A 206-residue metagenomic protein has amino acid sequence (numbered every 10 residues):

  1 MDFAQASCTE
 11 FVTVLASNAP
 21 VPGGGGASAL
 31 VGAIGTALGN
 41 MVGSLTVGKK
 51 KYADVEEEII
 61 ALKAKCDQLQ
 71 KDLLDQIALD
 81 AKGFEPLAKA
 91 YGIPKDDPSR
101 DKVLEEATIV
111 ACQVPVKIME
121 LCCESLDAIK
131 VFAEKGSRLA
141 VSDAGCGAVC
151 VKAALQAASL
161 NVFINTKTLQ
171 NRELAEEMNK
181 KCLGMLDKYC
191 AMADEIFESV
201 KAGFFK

Functional and structural regions predicted by a protein language model:
M1-L15, E120-F132: Acidic-glycine-rich active-site phosphate/pyrophosphate-binding loop
S17-N40, A140-A158: Conserved phosphate/anionic-ligand binding catalytic regions in large, soluble enzymes, centered on
M41-A53: Transmembrane signal-anchor/signal-peptide helices with a preference for the extracytoplasmic
V42, C66, Q70-I77, F84 (+7 more regions): A structural signal for well-ordered alpha-helices, especially hydrophobic packing surfaces of coiled-coils
K50-K89: A structural-propensity feature for long, helix-poor, extended segments
L79-Y91, A193-K206: Long, charge-rich low-complexity segments
D80-V149, A153, N165: Amphipathic alpha-helical interface segments
I118, S125, A140-S199, K206: Preference for long, well-ordered alpha-helical segments
